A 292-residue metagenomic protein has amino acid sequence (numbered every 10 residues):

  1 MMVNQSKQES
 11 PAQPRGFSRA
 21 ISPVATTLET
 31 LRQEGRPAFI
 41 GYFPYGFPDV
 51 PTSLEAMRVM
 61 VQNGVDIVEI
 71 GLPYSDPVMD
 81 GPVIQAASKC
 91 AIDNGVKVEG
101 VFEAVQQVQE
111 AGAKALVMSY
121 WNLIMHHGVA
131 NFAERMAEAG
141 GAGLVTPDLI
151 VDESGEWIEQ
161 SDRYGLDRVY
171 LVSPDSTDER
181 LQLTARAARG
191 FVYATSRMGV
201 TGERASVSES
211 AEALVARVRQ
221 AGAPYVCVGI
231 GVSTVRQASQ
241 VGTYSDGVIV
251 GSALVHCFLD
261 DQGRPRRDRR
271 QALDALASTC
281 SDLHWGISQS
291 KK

Functional and structural regions predicted by a protein language model:
M2-I40, V105-Q106, K291: N-terminal amphipathic alpha-helix/helix-capping segment at the start of soluble metabolic enzymes
M2-P11, G16, A216-P224, S233-K292: Alpha/beta catalytic cores of nucleotide-metabolism and tRNA/nucleoside-modifying enzymes
R19-L31, V50, Y74-A86, D93-Q106 (+6 more regions): Active-site-adjacent beta->alpha loops and helix N-cap segments on the catalytic face of soluble alpha/beta enzymes
F39-S53, L116-G128, D167-S176, R204: Active-site mouth loops of central-metabolism enzymes
G41, M60, G71, M136 (+3 more regions): Conserved, mostly hydrophobic/aromatic
P51-M60, S176-R186, V228, V232-V248: Catalytic cores of alpha/beta
D66-S75, G141-V145, I150, V192-G202 (+2 more regions): Glycine-rich phosphate-binding active-site loops on the catalytic face of alpha/beta enzymes
G81-L116, E159-S173, E209-V226, D274-K292: Alpha-helix-loop-beta-strand connector modules within alpha/beta enzyme cores
